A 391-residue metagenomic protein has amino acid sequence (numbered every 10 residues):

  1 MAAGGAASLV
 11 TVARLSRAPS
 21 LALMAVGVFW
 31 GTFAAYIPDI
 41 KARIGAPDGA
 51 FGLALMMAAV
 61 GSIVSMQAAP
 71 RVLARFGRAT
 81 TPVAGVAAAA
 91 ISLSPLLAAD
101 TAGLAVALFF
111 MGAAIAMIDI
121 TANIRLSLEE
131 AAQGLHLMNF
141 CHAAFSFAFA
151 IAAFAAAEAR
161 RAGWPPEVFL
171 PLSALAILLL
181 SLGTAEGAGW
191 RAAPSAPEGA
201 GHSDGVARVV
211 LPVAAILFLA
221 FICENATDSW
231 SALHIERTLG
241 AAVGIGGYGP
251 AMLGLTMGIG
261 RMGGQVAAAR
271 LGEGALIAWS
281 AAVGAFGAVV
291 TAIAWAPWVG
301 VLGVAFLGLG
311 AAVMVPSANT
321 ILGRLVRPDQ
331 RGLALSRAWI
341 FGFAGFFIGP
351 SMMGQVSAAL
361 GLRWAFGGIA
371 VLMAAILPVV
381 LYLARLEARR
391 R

Functional and structural regions predicted by a protein language model:
A35-G49, S229-I245: Short amphipathic helix-loop junctions that connect adjacent transmembrane helices in Major Facilitator Superfamily/SLC
I40-K41, V72-L73, E158-G163, I235-E236 (+2 more regions): Interfacial helix-cap and linker-helix signal at transmembrane-aqueous boundaries of multi-pass secondary transporters
I63-G77, R160, G260-E273, S357-A358: Helix-to-loop junctions at the C-terminal end of transmembrane segments in multipass secondary transporters
V64-L96: Conserved MFS/SLC helix-loop-helix module at the cytosolic interface between two early adjacent transmembrane helices
L96-A107, I293-G303: Helix-loop junctions at membrane interfaces in 12-TM secondary transporters
M117-A131, V313-V326: Intracellular juxtamembrane helix-capping segments at the cytosolic ends of symmetry-related transmembrane helices
E167-A185, W364-Y382: Symmetry-related core transmembrane helices of the 12-TM Major Facilitator Superfamily/SLC fold
L271-A318: C-terminal transmembrane helical hairpin of 12-TM major facilitator-type secondary transporters
